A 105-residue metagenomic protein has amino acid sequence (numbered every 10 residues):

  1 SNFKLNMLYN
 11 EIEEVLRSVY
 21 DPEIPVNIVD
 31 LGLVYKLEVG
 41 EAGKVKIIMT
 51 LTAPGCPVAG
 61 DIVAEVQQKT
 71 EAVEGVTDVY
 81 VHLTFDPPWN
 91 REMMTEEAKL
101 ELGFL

Functional and structural regions predicted by a protein language model:
F3-L105: Domain-level signature for proteins that mediate thiol-based redox and metal-cofactor handling
